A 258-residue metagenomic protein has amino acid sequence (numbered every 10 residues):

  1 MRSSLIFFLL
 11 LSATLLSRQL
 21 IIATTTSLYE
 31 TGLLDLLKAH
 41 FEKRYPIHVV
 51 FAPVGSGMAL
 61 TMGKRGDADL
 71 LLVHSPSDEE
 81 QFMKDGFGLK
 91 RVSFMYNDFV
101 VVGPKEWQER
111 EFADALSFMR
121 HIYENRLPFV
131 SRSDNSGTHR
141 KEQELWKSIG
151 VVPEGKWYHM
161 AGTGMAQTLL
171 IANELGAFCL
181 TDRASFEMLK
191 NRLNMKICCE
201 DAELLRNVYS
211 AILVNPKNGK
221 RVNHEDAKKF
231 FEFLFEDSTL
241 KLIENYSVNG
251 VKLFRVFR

Functional and structural regions predicted by a protein language model:
M1-S4: Positively charged n-region of N-terminal signal peptides that target proteins for export
F8-S17: Hydrophobic h-region of N-terminal signal peptides that target proteins for export in Gram-negative bacteria
R18-P46, G57, T61-D67, P76-M83 (+1 more regions): Exported/periplasmic ABC-transporter solute-binding proteins
V49: Hydrophobic anchor at the start of a short beta-strand that flanks the dinucleotide cofactor-binding loop
G66, N97-D98: Short, conserved active-site loops that position catalytic residues or coordinate cofactors/metal ions across diverse
L70-Y96: Acidic, polar ligand-binding/catalytic clefts
V101: Serine endopeptidase catalytic core focused on the charge-relay Asp
